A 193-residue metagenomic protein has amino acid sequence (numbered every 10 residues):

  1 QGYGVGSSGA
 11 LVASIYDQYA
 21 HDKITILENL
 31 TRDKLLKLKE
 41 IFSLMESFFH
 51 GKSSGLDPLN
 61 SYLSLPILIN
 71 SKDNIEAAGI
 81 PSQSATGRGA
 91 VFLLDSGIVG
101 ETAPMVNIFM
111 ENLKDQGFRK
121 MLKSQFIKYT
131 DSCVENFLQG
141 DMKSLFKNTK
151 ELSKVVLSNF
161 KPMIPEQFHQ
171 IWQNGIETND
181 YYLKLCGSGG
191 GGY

Functional and structural regions predicted by a protein language model:
G2-S8, S43, H50: A broadly tuned "polar low-complexity/structure-edge" signature
Y3-N29: DPxDG-like acidic metal-binding loop motif
A20-I26, T31-K52, L56-S188: C-terminal nucleotide
G190-Y193: N-terminal pre-core extensions flanking Radical SAM catalytic domains
